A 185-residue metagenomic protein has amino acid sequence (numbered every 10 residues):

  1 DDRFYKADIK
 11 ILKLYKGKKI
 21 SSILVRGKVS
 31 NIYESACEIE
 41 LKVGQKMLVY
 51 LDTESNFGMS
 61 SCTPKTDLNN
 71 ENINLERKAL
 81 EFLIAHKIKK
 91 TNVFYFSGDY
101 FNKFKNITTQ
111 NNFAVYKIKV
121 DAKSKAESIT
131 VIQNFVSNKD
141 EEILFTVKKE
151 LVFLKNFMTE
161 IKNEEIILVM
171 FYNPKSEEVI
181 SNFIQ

Functional and structural regions predicted by a protein language model:
D1-S60: Basic, polyanion-binding surface patches
Y33, Q45-V49, E54-Q185: Charge-biased low-complexity segments
